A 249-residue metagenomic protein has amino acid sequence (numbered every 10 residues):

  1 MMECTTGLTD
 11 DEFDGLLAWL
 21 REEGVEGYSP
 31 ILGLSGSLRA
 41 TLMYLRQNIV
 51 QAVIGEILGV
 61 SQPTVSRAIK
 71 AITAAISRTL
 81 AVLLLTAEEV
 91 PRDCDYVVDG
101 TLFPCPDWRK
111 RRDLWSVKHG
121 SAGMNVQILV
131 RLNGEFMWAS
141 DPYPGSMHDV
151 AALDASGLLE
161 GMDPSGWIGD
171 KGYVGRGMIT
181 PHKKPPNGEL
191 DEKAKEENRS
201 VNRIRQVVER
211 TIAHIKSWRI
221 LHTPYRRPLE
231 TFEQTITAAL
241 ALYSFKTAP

Functional and structural regions predicted by a protein language model:
M1-Y28: Charged, often Cys/His-bearing segments associated with DNA-binding zinc-finger transcription factors
D11-G15, A71, I220: Exposed alpha-helical structural elements
W19-E22, M43, A71, S217 (+1 more regions): Residues within well-ordered alpha-helical secondary structure of globular protein domains
G33, S37, V53-R67, A74-P249: Short, well-ordered secondary-structure "scaffold" segments embedded in the functional core of diverse domains
L34-Q47: Short, amphipathic alpha-helical "recognition" segments used to contact nucleic acids or chromatin
Q47-V53: Short, charged amphipathic recognition helices of the HTH superfamily and cognate SANT/SANTA-like modules
